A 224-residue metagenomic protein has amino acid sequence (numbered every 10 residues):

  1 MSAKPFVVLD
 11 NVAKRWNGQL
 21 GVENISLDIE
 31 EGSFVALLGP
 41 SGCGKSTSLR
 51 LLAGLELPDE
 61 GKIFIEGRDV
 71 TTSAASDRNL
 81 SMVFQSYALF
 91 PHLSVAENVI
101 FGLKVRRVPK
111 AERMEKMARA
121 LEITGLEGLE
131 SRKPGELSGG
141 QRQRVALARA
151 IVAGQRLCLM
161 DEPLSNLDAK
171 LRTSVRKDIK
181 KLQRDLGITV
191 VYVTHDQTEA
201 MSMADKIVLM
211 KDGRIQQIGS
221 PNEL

Functional and structural regions predicted by a protein language model:
L38-P40: The feature captures the beta-strand-to-loop junction immediately N-terminal to the Walker
D69, I100, K104, A111-L129 (+1 more regions): Conserved ABC ATPase "signature" region
L93-F101: Short coil-to-helix segment of the ABC ATPase nucleotide-binding domain corresponding to the Q-loop/switch region
K133-L137, Q141-Q143: Conserved ABC ATPase signature
V152-R156: A short, proline-enriched helix->beta-strand linker immediately N-terminal to the Walker B motif in ABC-type P-loop
I218-G219: ABC ATPase "signature
